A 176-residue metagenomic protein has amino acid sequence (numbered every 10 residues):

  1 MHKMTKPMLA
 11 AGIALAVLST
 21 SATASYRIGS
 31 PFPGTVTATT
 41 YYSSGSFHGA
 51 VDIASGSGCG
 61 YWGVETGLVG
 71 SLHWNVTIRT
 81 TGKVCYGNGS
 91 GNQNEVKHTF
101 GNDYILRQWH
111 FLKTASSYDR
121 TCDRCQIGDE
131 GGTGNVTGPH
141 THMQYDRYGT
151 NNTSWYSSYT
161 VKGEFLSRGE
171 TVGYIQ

Functional and structural regions predicted by a protein language model:
M1-E65, G101-D103, F165-Q176: Polar/charged, compositionally biased leader and regulatory segments
T20-A22, P31, G56, L72 (+2 more regions): Compositionally biased regions
T37-A38, F47-H48, V64-T114, P139-T141 (+1 more regions): Zn2+-dependent peptidoglycan hydrolase active-site motif and core
D52, K97, C122-Q176: Conserved, short, structured surface segments that act as functional micro-motifs
S55, H110, G132: Active-site donor-binding loop signature of nucleotide-sugar glycosyltransferases
H73-K83, S117-G134: Active-site-proximal beta-strands of protease catalytic cores
